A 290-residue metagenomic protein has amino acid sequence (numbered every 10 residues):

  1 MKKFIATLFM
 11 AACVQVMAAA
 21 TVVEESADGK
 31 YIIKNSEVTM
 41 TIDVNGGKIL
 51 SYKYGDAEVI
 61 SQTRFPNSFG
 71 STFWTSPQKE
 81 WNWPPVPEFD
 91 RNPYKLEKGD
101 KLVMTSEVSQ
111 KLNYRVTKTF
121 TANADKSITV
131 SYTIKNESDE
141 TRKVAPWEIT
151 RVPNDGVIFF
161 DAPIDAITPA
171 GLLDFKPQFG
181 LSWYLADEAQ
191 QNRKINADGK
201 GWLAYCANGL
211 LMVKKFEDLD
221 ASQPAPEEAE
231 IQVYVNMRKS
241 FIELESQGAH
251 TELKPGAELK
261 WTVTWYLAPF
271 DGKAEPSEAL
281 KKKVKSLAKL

Functional and structural regions predicted by a protein language model:
M1-F4: Positively charged n-region of N-terminal signal peptides that target proteins for export
T7-Q15: Bacterial N-terminal signal peptides
C13, A20-G29: Short, Gly/Pro- and small/polar-rich lid/capping loops
T21-E25, K34, S76-D125, D139-V144 (+2 more regions): Extended, loop-rich substrate-binding clefts of extracytoplasmic carbohydrate-active enzymes
K30-R91: Acidic-aromatic substrate-binding/catalytic surfaces of carbohydrate-active enzymes
Y31, V38-M40, L50-Y52, E58 (+3 more regions): A contiguous, surface-exposed recognition patch within enzymatic or periplasmic domains that forms
E37, S106, G256-F270: Short, hydrophobic/aromatic-enriched beta-strand segments in well-ordered soluble domains
L267-L290: Terminal connector regions
